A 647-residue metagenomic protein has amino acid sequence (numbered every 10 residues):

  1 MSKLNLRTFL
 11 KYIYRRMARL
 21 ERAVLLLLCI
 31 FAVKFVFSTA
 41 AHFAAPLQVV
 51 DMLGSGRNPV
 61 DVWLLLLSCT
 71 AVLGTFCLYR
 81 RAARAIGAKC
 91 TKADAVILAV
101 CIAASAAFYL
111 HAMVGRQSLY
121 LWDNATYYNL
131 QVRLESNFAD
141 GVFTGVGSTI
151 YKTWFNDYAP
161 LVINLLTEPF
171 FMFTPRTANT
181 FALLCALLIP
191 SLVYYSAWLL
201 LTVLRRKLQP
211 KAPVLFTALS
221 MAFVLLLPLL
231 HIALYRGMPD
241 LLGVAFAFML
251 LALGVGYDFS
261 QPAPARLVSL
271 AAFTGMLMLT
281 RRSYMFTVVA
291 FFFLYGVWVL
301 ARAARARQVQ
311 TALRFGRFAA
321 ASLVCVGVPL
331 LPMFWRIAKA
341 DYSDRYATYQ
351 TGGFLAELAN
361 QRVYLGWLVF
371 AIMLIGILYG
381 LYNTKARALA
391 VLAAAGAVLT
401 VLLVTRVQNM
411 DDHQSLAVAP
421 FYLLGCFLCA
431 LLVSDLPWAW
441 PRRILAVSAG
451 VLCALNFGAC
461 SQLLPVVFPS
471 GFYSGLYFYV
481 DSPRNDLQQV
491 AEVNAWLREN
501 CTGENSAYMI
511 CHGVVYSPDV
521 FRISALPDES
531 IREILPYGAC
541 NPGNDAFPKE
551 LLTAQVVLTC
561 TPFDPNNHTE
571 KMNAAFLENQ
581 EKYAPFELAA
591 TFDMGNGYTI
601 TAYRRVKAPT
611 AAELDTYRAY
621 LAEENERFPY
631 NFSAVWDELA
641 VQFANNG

Functional and structural regions predicted by a protein language model:
M1-L110, V214-T217, R314-S322: Start-transfer (signal-anchor) and selected internal transmembrane alpha helices of multi-pass inner/ER membrane
R15, D94-A99, K211-L215, V268 (+5 more regions): Signature aromatic-anchored transmembrane alpha helix within multi-pass, membrane-resident enzymes that catalyze glycan
N58-L67, P239-F246, T280, F286-T287 (+3 more regions): Hydrophobic/aromatic-rich transmembrane helices and adjacent perimembrane loops
M113-A125, A139-V162, R176, L183-L184 (+1 more regions): Membrane-proximal lumenal/periplasmic loop motifs of glycosylation machinery
Y127, R133-L134, M276-L279, V288-W298 (+2 more regions): Transmembrane-lumen/periplasm boundary regions of multi-pass, lipid-linked membrane glycan transferases
T177-L208, M249, L253, L378-L381: Transmembrane-helix motifs of polytopic, lipid-linked glycan transferases
L229-L242: Short acidic/glycine- and proline-prone juxtamembrane loop motifs at membrane-interface regions of multi-pass membrane
A449-V514, L621-N646: Membrane-embedded, lumen/periplasm-facing catalytic core of multi-pass transferases that use lipid-linked donors
